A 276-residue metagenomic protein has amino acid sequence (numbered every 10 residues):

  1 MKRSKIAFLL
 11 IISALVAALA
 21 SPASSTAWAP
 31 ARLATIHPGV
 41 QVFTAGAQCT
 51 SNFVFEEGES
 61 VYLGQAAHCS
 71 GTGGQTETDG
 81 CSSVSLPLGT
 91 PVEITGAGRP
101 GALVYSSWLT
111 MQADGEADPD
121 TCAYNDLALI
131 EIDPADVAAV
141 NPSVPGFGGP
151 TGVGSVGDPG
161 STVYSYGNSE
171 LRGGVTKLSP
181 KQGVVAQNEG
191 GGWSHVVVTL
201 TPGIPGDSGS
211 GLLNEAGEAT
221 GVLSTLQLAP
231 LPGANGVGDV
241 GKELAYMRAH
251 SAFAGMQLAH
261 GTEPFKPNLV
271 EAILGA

Functional and structural regions predicted by a protein language model:
M1-A27: Secretory targeting and sorting signals
I11-I12, A17, S21, L88-T90 (+5 more regions): Generic detector of low-complexity/intrinsically disordered segments and short hydrophobic N-terminal stretches
I12-A14, A117, T199: A general structural-boundary detector
T26-V61, A67, G255, H260-A276: Extracytoplasmic low-complexity, Pro/Thr/Ser/Ala/Gly-rich segments that lie immediately after a secretion/anchoring
I36-N188, N214-E215: Serine endopeptidase catalytic core focused on the charge-relay Asp
H37-P38, V137-G148, L171-G275: Active-site region of chymotrypsin-like
